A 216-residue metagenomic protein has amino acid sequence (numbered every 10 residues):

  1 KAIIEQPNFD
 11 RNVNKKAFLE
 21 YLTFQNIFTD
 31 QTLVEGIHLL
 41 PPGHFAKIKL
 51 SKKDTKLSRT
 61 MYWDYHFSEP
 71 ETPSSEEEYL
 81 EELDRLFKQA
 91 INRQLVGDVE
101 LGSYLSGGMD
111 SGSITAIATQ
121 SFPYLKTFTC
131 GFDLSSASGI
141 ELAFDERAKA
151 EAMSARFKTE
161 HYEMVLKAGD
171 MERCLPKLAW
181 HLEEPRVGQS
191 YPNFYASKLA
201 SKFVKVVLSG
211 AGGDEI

Functional and structural regions predicted by a protein language model:
K1-H181, N193: Cysteine-centered catalytic environments shared across enzyme families
M109, S136, Y195-I216: Active-site adenylate/phosphate-handling loop in enzymes that bind or generate adenylated species
H181-E183, V206: Short alpha-helix boundary/capping motifs
R186-V187: Long, Lys/Arg- and hydrophobic-enriched amphipathic alpha-helices
